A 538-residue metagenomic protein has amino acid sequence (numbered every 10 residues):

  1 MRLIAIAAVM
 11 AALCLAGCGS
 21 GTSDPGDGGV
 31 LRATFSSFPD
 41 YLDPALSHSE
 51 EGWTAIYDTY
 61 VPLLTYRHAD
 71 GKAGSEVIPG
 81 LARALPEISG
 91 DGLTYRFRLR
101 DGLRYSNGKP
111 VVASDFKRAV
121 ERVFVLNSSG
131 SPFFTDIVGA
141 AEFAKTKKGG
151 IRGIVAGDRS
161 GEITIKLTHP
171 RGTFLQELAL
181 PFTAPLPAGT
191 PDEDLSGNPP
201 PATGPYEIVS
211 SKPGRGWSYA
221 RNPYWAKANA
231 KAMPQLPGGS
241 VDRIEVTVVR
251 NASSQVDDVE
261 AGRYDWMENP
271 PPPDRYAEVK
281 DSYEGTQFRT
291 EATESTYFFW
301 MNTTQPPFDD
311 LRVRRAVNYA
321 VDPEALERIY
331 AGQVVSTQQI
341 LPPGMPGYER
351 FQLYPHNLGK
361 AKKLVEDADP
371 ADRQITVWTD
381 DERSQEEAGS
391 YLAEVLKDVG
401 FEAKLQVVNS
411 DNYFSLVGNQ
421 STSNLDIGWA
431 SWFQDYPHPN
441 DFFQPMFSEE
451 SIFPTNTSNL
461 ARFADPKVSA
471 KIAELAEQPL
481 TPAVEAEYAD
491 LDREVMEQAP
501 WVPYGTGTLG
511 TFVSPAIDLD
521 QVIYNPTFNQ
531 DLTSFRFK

Functional and structural regions predicted by a protein language model:
G19, P86, I154-A156, R315 (+3 more regions): Extracytoplasmic/peripheral linker and loop segments enriched in polar/acidic and small residues with frequent Thr/Pro
A33, G108, K397-S451, A486-E487: Periplasmic binding protein-like
T34-G90, P201: N-terminal lobe/hinge region of extracytoplasmic solute-binding protein
H68-K72, K148, P170-R243, G359: Gly/Pro-rich hinge or "lid" segments in bacterial periplasmic/extracellular proteins
R96-R98, D115-K117, V125, S129-P187 (+1 more regions): Surface-exposed binding/hinge segments that line and control ligand-binding clefts or catalytic entry sites
D192-G197, W225-E278, E402: Ligand-site clamp/hinge motif
A220, K227, F308-V399, R462 (+2 more regions): Append "and occasionally in soluble cytosolic enzymes with long acidic Gly/Pro-rich linkers
T511-K538: Long beta-strand-rich cores associated with HINT superfamily self-processing modules
